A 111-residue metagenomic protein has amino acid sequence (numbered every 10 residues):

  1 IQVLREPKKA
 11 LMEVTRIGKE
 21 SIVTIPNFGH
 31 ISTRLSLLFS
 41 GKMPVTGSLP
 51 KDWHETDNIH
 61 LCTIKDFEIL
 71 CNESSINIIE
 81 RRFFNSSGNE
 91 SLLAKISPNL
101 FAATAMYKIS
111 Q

Functional and structural regions predicted by a protein language model:
Q2-V3: A short His-aromatic
P7-S110: S-adenosyl-L-methionine-dependent methyltransferase catalytic module, highlighting the catalytic core
